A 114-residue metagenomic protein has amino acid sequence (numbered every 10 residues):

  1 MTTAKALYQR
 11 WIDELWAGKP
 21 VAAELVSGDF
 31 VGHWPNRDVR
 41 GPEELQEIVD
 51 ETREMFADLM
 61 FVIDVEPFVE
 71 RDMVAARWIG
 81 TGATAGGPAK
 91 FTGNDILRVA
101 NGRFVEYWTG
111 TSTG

Functional and structural regions predicted by a protein language model:
M1-G114: C-terminal and inter-domain tail/linker signature
